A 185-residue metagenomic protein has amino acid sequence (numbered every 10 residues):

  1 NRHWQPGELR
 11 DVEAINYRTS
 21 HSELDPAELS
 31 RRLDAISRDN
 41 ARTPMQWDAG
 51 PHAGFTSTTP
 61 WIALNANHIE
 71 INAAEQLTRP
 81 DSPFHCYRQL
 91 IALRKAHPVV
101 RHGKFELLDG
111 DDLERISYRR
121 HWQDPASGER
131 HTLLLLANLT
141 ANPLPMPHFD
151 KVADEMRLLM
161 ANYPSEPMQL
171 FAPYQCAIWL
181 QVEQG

Functional and structural regions predicted by a protein language model:
N1-L133, A141-L144: Loop/helix patches that line or flank the sugar-binding groove of alpha-linked glycan CAZymes
S22, Y163-P164: Charge-dense polyanion-binding interfaces
W47-G50, A161, Q181-V182: Active-site donor-binding loop signature of nucleotide-sugar glycosyltransferases
T56, M160-N162, P173: Short, surface-exposed secondary-structure junctions/capping segments
R115-S117, H131-A137, R157-L158, Q175-L180: Ordered hydrophobic segments in well-structured contexts
L139-V152: Surface-exposed beta-strand/loop patches in extracellular or lumenal glycoproteins
F149-Y163: Solvent-exposed beta-hairpin/edge-strand motifs
S165-G185: C-terminal beta-strand-rich structural cap/linker in extracellular carbohydrate-active enzymes
